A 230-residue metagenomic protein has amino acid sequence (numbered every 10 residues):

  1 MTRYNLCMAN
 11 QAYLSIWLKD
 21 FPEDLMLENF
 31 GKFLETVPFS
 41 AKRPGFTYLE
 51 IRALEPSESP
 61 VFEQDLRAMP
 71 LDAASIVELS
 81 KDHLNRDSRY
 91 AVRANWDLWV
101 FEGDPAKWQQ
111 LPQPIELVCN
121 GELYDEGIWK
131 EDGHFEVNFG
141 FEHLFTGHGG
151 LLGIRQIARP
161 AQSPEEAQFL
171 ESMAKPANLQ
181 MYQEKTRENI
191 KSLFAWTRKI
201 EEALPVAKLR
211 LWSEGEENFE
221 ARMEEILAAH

Functional and structural regions predicted by a protein language model:
M1-R3, Y124-D125: Intrinsically disordered, low-complexity boundary segments flanking structured domains
T2-E58: Short, extreme N-terminal segment that most often corresponds to the first beta-strand
T2-R3, E131, E136-H230: Acidic, proline/glycine-rich low-complexity IDRs
C7, K19, E23-M26, S59 (+4 more regions): Intrinsic-disorder-associated interaction segments
C7-Q11, R89-R93, K130-H134: A general secondary-structure signal for short beta-strands and their flanking turns/coil in non-transmembrane regions
Q11-S15, V100, E116, H134-N138 (+1 more regions): Ordered hydrophobic segments in well-structured contexts
T36-E122, P176-Q180: Short, intrinsically disordered low-complexity segments
V118-D132: Short edge beta-strands and adjacent turn/loop segments
